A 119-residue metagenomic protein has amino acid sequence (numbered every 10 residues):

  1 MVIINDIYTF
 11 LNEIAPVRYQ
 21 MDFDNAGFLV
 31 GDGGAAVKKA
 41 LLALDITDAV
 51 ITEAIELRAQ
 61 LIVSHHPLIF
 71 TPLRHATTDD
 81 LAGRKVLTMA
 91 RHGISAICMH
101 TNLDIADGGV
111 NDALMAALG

Functional and structural regions predicted by a protein language model:
M1-G119: Hydrophobic structural segments
